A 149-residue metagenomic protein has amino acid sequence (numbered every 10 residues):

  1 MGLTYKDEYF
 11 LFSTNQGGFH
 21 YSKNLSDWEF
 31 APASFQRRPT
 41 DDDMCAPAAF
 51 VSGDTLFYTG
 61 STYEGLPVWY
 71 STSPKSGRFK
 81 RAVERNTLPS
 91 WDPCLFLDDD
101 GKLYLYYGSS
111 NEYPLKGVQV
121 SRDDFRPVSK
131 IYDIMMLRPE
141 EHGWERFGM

Functional and structural regions predicted by a protein language model:
M1-M149: Carbohydrate-active catalytic/glycan-binding domains of CAZyme proteins, especially the secreted or lumenal ectodomains
